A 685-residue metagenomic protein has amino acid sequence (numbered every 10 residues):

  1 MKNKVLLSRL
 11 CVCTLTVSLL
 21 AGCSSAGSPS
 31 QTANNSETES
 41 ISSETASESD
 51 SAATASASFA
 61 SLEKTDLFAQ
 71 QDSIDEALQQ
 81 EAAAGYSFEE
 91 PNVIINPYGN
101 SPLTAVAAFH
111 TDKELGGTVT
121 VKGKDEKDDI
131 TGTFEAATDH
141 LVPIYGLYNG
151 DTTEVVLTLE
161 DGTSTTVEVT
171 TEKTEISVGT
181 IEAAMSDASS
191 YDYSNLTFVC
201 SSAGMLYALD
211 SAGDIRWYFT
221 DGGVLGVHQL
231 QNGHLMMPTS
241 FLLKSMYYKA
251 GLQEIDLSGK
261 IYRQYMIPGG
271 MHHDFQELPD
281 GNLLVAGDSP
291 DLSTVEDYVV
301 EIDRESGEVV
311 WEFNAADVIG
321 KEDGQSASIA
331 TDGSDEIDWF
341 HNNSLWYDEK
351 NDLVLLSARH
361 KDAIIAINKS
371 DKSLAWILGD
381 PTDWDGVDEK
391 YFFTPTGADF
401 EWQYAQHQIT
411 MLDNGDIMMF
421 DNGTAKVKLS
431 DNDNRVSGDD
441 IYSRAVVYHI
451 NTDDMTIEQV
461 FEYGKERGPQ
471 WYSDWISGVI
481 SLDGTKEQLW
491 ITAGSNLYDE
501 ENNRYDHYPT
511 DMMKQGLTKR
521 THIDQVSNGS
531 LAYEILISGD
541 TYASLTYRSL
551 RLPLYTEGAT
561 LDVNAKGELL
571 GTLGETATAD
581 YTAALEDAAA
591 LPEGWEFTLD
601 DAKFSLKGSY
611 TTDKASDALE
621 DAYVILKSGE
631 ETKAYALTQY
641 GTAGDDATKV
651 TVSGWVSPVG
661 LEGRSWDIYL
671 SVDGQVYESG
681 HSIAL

Functional and structural regions predicted by a protein language model:
K2-C11: Bacterial N-terminal signal peptides that target proteins for export
L20-G22: C-terminal motif of bacterial Sec signal peptides marking the signal peptidase cleavage site
S24-T32: Bacterial lipoprotein signal-peptidase II cleavage site
A33-S51: Low-complexity, Pro/Thr/Ser/Glu-rich flexible segments characteristic of extracytoplasmic/periplasmic regions
A57-Q79, A83-G116, H140-L141, Y145 (+2 more regions): Histidine-/acidic-rich catalytic cores in large beta-rich domains
T118-D128: Extracellular low-complexity, O-glycosylation-prone stalks/linkers
G132-A137: Short beta-strand segments within Ig-like beta-sandwich modules, predominantly Fibronectin type-III
